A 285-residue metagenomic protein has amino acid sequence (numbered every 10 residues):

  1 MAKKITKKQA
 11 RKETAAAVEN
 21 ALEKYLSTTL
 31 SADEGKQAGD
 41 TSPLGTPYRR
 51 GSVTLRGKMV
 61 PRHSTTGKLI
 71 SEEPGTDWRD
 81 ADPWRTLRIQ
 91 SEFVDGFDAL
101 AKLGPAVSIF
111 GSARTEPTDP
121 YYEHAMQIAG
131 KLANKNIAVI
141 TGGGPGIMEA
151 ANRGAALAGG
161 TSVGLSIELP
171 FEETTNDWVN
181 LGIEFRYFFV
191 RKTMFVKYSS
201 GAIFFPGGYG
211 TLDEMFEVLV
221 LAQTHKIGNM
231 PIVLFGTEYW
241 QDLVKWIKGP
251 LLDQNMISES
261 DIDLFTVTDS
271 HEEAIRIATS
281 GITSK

Functional and structural regions predicted by a protein language model:
M1-Q9: Short Lys/Arg-rich cationic patches that frequently serve as NLS/NoLS or arginine-rich RNA/DNA-binding motifs
A10-L165: Glycine-rich beta-alpha loop segments
L100-K102, K131-A133, A155-A156, E173-D177 (+3 more regions): Solvent-exposed alpha-helices and their adjacent loops that cap or buttress functional pockets in soluble metabolic
R114, L169, Y239: Short, glycine/serine-rich, charged loops/turns that create anion-binding and catalytic segments at active sites
G146-F205: Acidic/glycine-enriched connector segments
T174-D177, L212, A222-M230, T237-K245 (+2 more regions): Glycine-rich phosphate/nucleotide-binding loop
R186-E238, S280-K285: Active-site/ligand-binding-proximal alpha/beta "capping" segment
L234-K285: C-terminal functional extensions of proteins
